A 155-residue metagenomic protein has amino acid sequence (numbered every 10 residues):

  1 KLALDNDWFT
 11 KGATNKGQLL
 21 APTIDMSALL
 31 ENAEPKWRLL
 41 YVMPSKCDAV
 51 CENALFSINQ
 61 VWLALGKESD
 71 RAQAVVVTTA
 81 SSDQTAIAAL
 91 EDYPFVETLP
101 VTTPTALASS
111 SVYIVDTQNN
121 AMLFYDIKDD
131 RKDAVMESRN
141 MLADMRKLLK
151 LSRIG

Functional and structural regions predicted by a protein language model:
K1-E31: N-terminal "domain-start" segment that seeds a small globular fold
N32-I58: Short active-site neighborhood of thiol/selenol oxidoreductases, capturing the structured segment around
S45-V50, S81-Q84, D129: Short acidic, S/G/P-rich loop/turn micro-motifs used as interaction or catalytic elements
C47-A54, A108, A134, S138: Solvent-exposed, acidic/flexible segments
L55-V75: Conserved helix-turn-beta segment immediately C-terminal to the redox Cys motif in thioredoxin-like folds
I58, S110-K128: A short, hydrophobic beta-strand/beta-hairpin element that forms part of a small beta-sheet core
A72-V75, T85-Q118: Short, internal strand/loop/helix patches that form the active-site neighborhood or redox-interaction surface
N120-G155: Thiol-/selenol-based redox modules, centered on thioredoxin-like and closely related oxidoreductase domains
